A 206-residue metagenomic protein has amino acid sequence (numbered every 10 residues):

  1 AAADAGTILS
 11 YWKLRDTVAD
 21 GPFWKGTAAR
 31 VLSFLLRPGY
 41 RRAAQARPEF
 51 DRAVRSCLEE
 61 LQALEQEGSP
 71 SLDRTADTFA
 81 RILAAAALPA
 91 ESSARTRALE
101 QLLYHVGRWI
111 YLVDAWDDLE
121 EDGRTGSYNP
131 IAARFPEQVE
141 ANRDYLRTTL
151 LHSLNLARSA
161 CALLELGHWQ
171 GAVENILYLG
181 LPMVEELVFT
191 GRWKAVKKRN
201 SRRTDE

Functional and structural regions predicted by a protein language model:
A1-Q101, R108, L112-T149, N155 (+4 more regions): Acidic catalytic motifs of isoprenoid enzymes
G171-V173: Membrane-proximal bilayer-interacting regions
